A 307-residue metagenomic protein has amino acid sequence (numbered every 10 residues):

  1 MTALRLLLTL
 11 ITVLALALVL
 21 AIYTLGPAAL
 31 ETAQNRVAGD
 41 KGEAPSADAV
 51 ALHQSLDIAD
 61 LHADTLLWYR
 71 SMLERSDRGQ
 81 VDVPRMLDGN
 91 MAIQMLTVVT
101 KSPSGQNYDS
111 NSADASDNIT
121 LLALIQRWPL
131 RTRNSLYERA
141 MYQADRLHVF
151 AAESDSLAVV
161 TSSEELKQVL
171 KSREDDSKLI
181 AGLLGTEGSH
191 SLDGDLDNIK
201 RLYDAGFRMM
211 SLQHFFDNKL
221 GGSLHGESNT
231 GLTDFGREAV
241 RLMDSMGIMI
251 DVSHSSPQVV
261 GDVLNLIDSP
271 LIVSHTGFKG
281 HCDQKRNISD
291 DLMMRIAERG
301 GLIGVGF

Functional and structural regions predicted by a protein language model:
M1, P84-M86, T233-D234, P270 (+1 more regions): A signal for specific C-terminal beta-sheet/loop modules enriched in small/flexible residues with GP/PG/PP motifs
T2-E227, D283-G306: N-terminal hydrophobic targeting/anchoring segments and the immediately downstream early-domain regions of hydrolases
L61-T65, V252, T276: Generic detector of well-ordered alpha-helical packing
G194-D204, H225-D251, S255-I272, K285-G301: Histidine/acidic residue-rich metal-binding segments in metalloenzymes
Q213, S253, S274-T276, G306: Generic beta-strand/beta-sheet core signal
G280: Active-site environment of non-heme Fe oxygenases that use a 2-His-1-carboxylate facial triad
